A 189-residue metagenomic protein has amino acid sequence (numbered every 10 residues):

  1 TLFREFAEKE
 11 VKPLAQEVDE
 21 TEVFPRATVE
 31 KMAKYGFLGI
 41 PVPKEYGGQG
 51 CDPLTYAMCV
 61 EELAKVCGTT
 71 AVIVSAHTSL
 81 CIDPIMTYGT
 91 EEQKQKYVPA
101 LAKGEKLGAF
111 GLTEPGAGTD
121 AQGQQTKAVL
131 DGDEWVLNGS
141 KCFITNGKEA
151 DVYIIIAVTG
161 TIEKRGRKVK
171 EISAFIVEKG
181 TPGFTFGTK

Functional and structural regions predicted by a protein language model:
T1, G187-K189: Short, intrinsically disordered, charge-balanced linker/junction segments flanking boundaries in proteins
T1-A76, E92-K103, L107, L130: Amphipathic, small/basic residue-rich leader segments at the start of a protein or domain
V60, I82-I85, V98, I154 (+1 more regions): Conserved protein kinase catalytic domain
V72-E92, G118-A121: N-terminal glycine-rich flavin-associated loop
G104-L112, I156: A short, Trp-centered hydrophobic/proline-enriched beta-strand micro-motif
L112-A117, C142-F143, K189: Short, solvent-exposed loop/turn elements at beta->coil junctions and helix N-caps that rim active or binding pockets
D120-N138: Cytochrome P450 C-terminal beta-domain/meander region
E134, N138-G187: A short core secondary-structure module
